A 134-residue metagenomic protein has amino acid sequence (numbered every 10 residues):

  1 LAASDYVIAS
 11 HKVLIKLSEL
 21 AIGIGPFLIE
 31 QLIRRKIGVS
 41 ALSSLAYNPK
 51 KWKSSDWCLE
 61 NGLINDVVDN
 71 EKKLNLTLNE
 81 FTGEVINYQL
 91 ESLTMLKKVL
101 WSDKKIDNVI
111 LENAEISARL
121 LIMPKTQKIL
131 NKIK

Functional and structural regions predicted by a protein language model:
A2-Q89: Crotonase-fold acyl-CoA enzyme core
P49-D56, K72, L76, E80-K134: C-terminal alpha-helix plus adjacent terminal tail
